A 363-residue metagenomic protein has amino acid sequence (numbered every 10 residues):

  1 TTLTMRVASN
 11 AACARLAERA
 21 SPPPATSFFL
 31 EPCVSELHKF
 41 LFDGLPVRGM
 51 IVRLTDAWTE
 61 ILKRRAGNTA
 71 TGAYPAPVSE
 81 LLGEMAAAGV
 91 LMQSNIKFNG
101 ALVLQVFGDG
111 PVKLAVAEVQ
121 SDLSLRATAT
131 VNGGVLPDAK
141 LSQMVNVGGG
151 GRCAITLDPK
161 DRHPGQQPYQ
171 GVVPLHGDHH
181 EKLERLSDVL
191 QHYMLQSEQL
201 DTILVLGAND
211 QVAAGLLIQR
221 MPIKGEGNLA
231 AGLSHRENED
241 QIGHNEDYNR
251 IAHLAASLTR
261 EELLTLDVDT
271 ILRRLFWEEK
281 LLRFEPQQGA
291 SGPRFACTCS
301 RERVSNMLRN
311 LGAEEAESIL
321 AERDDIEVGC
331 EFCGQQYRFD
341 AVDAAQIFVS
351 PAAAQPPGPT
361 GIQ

Functional and structural regions predicted by a protein language model:
T1-C33: N-terminal mitochondrial targeting presequence
L3-M5, G89, G215, Q346: Hydrophobic transmembrane signal anchors and adjacent membrane-proximal interface regions, especially in viral
P23-Q287: Interaction interfaces in information-processing and related assembly proteins
I251-Q363: Cys/His-clustered metal-coordination modules, chiefly Zn-binding fingers
